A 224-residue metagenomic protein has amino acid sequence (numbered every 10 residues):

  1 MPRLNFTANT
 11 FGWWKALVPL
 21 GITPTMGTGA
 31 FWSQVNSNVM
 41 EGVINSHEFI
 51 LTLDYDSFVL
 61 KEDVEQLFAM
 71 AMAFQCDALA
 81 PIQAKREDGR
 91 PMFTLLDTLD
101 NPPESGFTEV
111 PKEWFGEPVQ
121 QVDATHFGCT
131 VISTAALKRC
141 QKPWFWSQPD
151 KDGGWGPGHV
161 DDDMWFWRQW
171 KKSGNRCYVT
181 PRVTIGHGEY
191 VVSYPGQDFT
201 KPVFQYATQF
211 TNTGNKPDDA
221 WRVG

Functional and structural regions predicted by a protein language model:
M1, D56, F68-M70, Q205 (+1 more regions): Polar low-complexity intrinsically disordered regions
M1-A30, Q34: N-proximal low-complexity "stem/linker" segments adjacent to membrane-targeting elements
T23, D56, D77, R176: Residue-level detector of anion-binding/catalytic polar loops
S37-F49: Active-site nucleotide-sugar/metal-binding loop of Leloir-type enzymes
H47-E48, Q75-C76, N175: Short, high-confidence coil segments that cap the C-terminus of an alpha-helix and link into the following beta-strand
H47-F58: Short beta-strand-to-loop acidic/aromatic patch adjacent to the donor-nucleotide binding site
L60-D150: Conserved catalytic core of nucleotide-sugar-dependent glycosyltransferases
Q141-G224: C-terminal catalytic/acceptor-binding lobe
